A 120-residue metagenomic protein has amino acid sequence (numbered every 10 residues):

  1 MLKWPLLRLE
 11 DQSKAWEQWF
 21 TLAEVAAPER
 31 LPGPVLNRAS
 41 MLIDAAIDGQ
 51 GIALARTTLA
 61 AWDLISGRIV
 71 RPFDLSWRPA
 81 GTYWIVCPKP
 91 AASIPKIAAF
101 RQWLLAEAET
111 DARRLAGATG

Functional and structural regions predicted by a protein language model:
M1-A80, E107-G120: C-terminal regulatory
S13, I94-I97: Short, structured helix-loop boundary elements
N37, A92-P95: Residue-level signal for the nucleotide or nucleotide-sugar donor/cofactor binding architecture
Y83-S93: A bilobed periplasmic-binding-protein/Venus flytrap-type ligand-binding module shared by bacterial periplasmic
I85, I97-T110: Bilobed periplasmic-binding protein/Venus flytrap-like ligand-binding cleft at the lobe interface of extracytoplasmic
A91-S93, R101, L115-G120: Juxtamembrane/interface motifs at transmembrane-helix termini
